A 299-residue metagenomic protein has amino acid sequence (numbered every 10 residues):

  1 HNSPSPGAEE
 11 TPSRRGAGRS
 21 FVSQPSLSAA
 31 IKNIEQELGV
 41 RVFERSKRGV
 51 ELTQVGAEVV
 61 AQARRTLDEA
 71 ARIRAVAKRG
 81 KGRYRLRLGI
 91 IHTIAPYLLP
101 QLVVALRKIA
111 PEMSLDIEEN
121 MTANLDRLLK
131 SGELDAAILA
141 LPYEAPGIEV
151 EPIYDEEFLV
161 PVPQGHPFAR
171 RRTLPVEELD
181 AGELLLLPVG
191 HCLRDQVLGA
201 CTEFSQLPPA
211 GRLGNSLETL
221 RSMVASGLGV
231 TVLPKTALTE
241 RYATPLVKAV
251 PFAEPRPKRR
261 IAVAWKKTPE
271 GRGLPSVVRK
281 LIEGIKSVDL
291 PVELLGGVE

Functional and structural regions predicted by a protein language model:
G7-S26: Short helix-boundary/capping micro-motifs
S23, A30-N33, L102: Residues within the DNA-recognition helix of helix-turn-helix
E35-L52: A short LG(V/I)-centered, amphipathic sequence patch enriched for acidic residue(s) preceding the LG motif
E37-L38, V59-K81, V278: Alpha-helical linker/hinge and terminal dimerization helices associated with HTH transcriptional regulators
A61, Q101-A105, T122-V162, G199 (+2 more regions): Short beta-strand-centered segments that line the small-molecule binding cleft or hinge of alpha/beta clamshell
R83-P146, L207, L213-S216: Central regulatory/effector-binding core of bacterial HTH transcription factors
A145-P152, E156-E157, R171, E178 (+1 more regions): Beta-alpha-beta core module
F168-A169, E183-F204, G271-V298: Secondary-structure junction motif
